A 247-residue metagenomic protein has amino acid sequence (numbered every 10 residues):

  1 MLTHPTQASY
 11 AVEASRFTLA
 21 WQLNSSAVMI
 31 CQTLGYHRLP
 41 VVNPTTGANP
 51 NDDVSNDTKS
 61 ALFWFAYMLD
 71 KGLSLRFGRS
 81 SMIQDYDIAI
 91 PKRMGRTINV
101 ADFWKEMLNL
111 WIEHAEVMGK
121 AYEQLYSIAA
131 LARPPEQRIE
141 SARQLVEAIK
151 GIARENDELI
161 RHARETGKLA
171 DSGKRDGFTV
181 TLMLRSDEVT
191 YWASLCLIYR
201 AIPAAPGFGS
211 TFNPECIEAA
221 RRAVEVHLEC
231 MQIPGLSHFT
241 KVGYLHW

Functional and structural regions predicted by a protein language model:
M1-D87, T97-I152, D171-W247: Extended, leucine-rich alpha-helical cores of fungal transcription factors
Y36-H37, I90-P91, T166: Alpha-helical hairpin repeat boundaries in alpha-solenoid proteins
I152-R161: Acidic-enriched catalytic cores of C-N bond-cleaving enzymes acting on peptides and small amides
